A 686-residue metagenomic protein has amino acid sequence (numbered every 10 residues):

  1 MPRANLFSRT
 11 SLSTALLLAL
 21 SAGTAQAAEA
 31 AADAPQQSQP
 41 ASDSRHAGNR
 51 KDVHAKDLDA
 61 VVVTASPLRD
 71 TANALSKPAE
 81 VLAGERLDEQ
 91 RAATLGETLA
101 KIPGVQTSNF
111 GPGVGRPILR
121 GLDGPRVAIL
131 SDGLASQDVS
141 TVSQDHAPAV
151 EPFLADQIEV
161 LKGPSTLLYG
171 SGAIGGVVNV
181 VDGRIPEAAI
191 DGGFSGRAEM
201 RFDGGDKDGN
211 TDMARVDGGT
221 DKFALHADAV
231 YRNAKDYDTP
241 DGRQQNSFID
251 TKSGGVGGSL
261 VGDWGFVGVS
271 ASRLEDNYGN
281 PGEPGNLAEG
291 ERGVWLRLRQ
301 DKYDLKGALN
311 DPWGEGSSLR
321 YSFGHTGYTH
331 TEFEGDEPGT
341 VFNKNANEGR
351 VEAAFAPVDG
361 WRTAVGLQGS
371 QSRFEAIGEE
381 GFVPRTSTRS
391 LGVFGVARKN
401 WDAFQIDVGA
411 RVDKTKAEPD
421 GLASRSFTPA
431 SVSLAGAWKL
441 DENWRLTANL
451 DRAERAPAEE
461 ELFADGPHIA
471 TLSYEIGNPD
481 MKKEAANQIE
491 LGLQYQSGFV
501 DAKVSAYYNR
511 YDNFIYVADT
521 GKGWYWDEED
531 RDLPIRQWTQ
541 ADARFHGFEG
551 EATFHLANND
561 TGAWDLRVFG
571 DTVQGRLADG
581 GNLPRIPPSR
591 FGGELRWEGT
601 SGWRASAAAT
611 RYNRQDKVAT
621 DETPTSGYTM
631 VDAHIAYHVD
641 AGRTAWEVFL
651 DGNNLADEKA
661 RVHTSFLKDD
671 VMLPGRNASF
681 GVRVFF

Functional and structural regions predicted by a protein language model:
M1-G104, A128, A188, D217-G218 (+6 more regions): N-terminal Sec signal peptide and the immediately downstream disordered periplasmic leader that contains the TonB box
P2-T10, T14-A15, D217-G219, K252-G254 (+9 more regions): Conserved C-terminal beta-signal and adjacent last beta-strands/turns of outer-membrane beta-barrel proteins
A28, T363, I406, Y507-Y511 (+1 more regions): Gram-negative outer-membrane beta-barrel transporters
N73-V81, D88-T94, T107-L154, K162-N179 (+4 more regions): Flexible, glycine/serine/threonine-rich loop segments and coil->beta-strand junctions that form periplasmic-facing
T141, L167, N179, R184-E187 (+2 more regions): Periplasmic-side early beta-strands and strand-to-turn transitions of outer-membrane beta-barrels
A234-K235, P240-T251, G265-L319, F323-A346 (+3 more regions): Flexible loop and strand-edge segments within Gram-negative outer membrane beta-barrel domains
E275, E283-A288, K416-E418, S424 (+6 more regions): Surface-exposed extracellular loop regions of Gram-negative outer-membrane beta-barrel proteins, predominantly
T340-A353, G392-F394, N478-K482, Q488 (+2 more regions): Outer membrane beta-barrel strand-and-loop segments of large Gram-negative receptors, especially TonB-dependent
